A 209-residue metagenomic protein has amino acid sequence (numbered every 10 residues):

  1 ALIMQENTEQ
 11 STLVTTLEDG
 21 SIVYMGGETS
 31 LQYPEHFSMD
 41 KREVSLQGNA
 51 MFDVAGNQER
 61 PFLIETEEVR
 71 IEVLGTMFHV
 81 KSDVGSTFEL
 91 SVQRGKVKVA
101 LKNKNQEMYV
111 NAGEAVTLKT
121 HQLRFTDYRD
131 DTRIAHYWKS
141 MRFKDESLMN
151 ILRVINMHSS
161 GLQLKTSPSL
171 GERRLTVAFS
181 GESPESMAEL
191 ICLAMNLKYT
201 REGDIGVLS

Functional and structural regions predicted by a protein language model:
A1-S209: A residue-level detector for the "anchor" residue at the start of short, highly conserved motifs
